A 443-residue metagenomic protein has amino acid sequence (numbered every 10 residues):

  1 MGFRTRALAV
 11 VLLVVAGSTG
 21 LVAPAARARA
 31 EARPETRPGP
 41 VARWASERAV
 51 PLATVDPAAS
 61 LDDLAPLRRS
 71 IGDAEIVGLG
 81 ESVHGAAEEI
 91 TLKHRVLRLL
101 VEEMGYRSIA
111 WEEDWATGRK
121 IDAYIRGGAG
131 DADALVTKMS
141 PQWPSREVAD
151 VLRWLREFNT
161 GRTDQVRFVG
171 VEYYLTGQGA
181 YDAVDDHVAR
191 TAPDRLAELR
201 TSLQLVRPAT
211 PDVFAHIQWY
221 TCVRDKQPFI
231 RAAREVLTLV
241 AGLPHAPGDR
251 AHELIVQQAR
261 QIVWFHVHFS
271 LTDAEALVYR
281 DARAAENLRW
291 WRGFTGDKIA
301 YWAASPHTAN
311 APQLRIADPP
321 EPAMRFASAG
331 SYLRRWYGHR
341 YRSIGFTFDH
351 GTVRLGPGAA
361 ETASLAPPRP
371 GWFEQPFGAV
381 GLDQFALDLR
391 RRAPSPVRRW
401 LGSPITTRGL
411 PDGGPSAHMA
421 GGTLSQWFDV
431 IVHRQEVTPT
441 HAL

Functional and structural regions predicted by a protein language model:
F3-A7, P24-L443: Structured catalytic-domain cores with a bias toward divalent-metal coordination
V10-G20: Bacterial N-terminal signal peptides
